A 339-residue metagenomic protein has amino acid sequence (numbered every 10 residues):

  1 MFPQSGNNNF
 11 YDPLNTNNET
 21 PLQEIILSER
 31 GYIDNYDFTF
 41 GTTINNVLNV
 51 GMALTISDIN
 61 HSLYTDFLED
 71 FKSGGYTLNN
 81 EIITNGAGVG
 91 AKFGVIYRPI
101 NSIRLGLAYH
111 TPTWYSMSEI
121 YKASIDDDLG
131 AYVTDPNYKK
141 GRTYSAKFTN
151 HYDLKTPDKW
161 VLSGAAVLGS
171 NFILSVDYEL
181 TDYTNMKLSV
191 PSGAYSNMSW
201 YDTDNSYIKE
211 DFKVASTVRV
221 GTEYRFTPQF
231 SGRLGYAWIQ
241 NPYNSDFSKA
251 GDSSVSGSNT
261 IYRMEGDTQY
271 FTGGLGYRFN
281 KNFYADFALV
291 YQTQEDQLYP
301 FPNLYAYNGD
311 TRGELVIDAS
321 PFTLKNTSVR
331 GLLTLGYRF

Functional and structural regions predicted by a protein language model:
M1-F339: Outer-membrane beta-barrel porins/channels
